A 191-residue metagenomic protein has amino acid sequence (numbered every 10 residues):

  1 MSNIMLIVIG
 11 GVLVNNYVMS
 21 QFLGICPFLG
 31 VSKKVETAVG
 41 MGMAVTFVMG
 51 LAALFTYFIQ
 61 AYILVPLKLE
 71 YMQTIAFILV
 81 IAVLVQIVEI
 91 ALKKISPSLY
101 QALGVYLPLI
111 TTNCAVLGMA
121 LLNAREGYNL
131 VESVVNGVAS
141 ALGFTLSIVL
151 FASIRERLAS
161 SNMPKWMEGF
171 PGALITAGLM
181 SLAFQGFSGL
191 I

Functional and structural regions predicted by a protein language model:
M1-M5, F58-M72, A120-V134, S188-I191: Helix-coil boundary and interhelical linker segments in multi-pass alpha-helical membrane proteins
N3-M19, L67-V83, V134-S147: Structural signature of hydrophobic alpha-helical transmembrane segments
I7-V14, V45, G50-L51, I78-E89 (+3 more regions): Hydrophobic core segments of alpha-helical transmembrane domains in multi-pass membrane transport and ion-translocation
F22-G30, E89-I95, V105-L107, C114-G127: Generic transmembrane alpha-helix signature in multi-pass membrane proteins, especially transporters/channels
L23-T37, V85-L99, F151-N162: C-terminal ends of transmembrane helices
E36-F47, Y71-F77, L99-I110, P164-G172: Cytoplasmic-side transmembrane-helix entry/capping segments in multi-pass membrane proteins
A61-G104: Ordered, amphipathic secondary-structure segments that act as subunit-interaction surfaces in large macromolecular
L130-I191: C-terminal transmembrane helix-loop-helix hairpin of multi-pass membrane proteins
